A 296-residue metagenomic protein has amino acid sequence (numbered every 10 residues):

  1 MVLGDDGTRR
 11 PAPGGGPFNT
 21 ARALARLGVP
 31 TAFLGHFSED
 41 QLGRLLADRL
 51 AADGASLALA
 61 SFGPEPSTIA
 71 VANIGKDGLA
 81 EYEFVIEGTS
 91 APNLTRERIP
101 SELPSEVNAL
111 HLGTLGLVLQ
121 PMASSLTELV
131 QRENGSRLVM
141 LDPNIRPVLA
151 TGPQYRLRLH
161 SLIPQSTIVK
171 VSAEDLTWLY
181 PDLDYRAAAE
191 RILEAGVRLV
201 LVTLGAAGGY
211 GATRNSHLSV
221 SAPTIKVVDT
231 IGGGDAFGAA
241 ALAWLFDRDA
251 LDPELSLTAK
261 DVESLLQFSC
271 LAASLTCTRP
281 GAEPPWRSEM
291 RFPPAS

Functional and structural regions predicted by a protein language model:
M1-S56: Glycine-rich phosphate/adenosyl-contacting loop at the front of the ribokinase-like
T8-G15, Q41, L94, R98 (+5 more regions): Residues at secondary-structure transition points
G16-P17, S67, G238: Short glycine/serine/threonine-rich phosphate/pyrophosphate-binding segments that cradle anionic phosphate groups
R22, I69-N73, G208-G211: Short beta-strand scaffold segments in enzyme catalytic cores
L34-H36, A72, G113: Short hydrophobic segments within beta-strands
R49-A51, L57-L59, K76-L218, P285 (+1 more regions): Ribokinase/PfkB-type carbohydrate-kinase core domain
A58-T68: A short, structured active-site edge motif that brings together acidic residues
L183-S296: Conserved phosphate-binding/catalytic region of the ribokinase-like
